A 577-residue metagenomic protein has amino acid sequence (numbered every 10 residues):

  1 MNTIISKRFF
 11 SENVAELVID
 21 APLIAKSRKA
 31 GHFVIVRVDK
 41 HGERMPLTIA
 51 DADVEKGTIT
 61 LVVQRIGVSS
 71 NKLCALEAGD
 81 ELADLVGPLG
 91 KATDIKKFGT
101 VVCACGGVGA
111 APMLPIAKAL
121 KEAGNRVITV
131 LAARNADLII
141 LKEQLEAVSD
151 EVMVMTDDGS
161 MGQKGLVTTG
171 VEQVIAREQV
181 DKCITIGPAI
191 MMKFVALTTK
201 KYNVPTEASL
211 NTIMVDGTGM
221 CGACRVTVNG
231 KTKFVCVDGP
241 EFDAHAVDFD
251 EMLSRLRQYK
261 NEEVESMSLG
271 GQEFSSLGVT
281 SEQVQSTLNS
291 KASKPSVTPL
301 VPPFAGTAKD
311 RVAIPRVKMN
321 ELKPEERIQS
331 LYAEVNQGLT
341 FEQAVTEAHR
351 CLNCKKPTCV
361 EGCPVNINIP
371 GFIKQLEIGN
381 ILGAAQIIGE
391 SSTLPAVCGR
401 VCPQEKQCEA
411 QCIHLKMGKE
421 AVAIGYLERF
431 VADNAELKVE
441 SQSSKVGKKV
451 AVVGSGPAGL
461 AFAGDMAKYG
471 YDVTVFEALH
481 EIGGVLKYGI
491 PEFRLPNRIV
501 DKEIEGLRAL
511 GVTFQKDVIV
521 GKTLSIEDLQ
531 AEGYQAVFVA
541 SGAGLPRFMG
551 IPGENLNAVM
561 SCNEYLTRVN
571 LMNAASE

Functional and structural regions predicted by a protein language model:
M1-D80: Ferredoxin-reductase
V68-V215: FNR/FR-type flavoprotein reductase catalytic core
V86-K97, A432-V450, T567-E577: A short, basic/flexible loop-to-alpha-helix module at the beginning of a structural domain
G107-A110, A189-I190, M220, T393 (+2 more regions): Residue-level detector of alpha-helix initiation sites
M113, A119, K356, V452-F476 (+4 more regions): Rossmann-like dinucleotide/flavin-binding elements
P240, D248-V284, L288-Q442, K449 (+2 more regions): Ferredoxin-type iron-sulfur electron-transfer modules and their immediate structural context
A385-P395, L427, L486-Y534: N-terminal Rossmann-like dinucleotide/flavin-binding domain of flavoprotein oxidoreductases that bind FAD/FMN
Y471-K487: Glycine-rich FAD pyrophosphate-binding loop
